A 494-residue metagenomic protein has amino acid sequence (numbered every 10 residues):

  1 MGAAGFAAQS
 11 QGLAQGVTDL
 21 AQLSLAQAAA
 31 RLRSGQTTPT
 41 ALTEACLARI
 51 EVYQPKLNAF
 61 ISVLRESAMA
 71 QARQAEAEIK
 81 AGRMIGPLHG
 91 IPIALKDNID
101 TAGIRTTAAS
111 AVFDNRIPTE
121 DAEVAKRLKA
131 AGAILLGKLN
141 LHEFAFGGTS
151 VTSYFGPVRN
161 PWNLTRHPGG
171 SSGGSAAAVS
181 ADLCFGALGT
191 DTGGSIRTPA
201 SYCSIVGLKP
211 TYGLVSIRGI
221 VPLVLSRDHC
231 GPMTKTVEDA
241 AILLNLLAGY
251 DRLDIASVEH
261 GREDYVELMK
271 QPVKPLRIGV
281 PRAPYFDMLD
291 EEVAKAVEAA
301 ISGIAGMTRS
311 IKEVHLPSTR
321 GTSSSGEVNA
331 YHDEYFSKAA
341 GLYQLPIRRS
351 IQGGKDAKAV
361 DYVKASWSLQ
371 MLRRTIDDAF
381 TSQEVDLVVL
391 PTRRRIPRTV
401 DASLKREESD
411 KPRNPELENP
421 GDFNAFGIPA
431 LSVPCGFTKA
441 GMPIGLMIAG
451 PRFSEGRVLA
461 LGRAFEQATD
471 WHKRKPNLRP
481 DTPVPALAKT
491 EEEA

Functional and structural regions predicted by a protein language model:
M1-A14: N-terminal export signals
G16-T192, F380-S382: Gly/Ser-rich catalytic/binding loops embedded in alpha/beta enzyme cores
A28-S34, V112-R116, D228-K235, I351-A357 (+1 more regions): Short, well-ordered beta-strand elements within core beta-sheets of diverse protein domains
V52, A130, S180-P284, E298-M307 (+4 more regions): Structural helix-boundary/capping segments
H89-A108, E267-R282, S302, K312 (+5 more regions): Short helix-loop capping/hinge segments that flank enzyme active sites or metal/cofactor-binding pockets
A111, N115, A256-S257, Q383 (+1 more regions): Short, surface-exposed loop/helix-turn segments at secondary-structure junctions that function as lids/hinges flanking
L139-G147, P317-G321, T392-R394: Short, solvent-exposed turn/loop segments enriched in Gly/Ser/Thr/Pro and often Arg
T375-D378, D410-V433: Small-aliphatic-rich amphipathic alpha-helix that forms the alpha element of a beta-alpha
